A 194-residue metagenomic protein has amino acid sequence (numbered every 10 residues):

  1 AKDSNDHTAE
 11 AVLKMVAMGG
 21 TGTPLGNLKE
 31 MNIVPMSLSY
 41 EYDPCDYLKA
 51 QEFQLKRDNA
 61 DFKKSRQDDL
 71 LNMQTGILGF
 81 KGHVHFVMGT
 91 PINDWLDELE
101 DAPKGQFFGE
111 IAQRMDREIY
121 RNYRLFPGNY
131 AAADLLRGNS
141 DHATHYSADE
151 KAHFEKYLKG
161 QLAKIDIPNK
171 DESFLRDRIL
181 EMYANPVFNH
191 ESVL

Functional and structural regions predicted by a protein language model:
A1-L194: Membrane-interfacial terminal anchoring regions of lipid-handling membrane enzymes
